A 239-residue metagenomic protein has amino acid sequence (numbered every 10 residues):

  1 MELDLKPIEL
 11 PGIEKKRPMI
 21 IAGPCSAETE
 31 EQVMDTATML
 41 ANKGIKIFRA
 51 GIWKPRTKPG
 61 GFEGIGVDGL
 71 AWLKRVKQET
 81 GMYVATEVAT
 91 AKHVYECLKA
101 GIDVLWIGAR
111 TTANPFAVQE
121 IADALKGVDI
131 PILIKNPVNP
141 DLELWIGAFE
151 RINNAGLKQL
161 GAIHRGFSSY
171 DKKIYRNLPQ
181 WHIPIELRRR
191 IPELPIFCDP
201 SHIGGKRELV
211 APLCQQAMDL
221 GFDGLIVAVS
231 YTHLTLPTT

Functional and structural regions predicted by a protein language model:
M1-I21: N-terminal amphipathic alpha-helix/helix-capping segment at the start of soluble metabolic enzymes
M19-V33, A85-E87, S201-E208: Active-site mouth loops of central-metabolism enzymes
G23, F48, C97, D199 (+1 more regions): Conserved, mostly hydrophobic/aromatic
E30-M39, A89-V94, V210-C214: Short, acidic/polar
E63-A85, A124-D129, I183-E193: Alpha-helix-loop-beta-strand connector modules within alpha/beta enzyme cores
Y83-T90, D103-P115, P131-P140, I163-H164: Catalytic beta/alpha-barrel core
L125, D129-I226: Catalytic alpha/beta core domains of metabolic enzymes, predominantly
T232-T238: Conserved small/polar residues in nucleotide/adenosyl-binding loops
